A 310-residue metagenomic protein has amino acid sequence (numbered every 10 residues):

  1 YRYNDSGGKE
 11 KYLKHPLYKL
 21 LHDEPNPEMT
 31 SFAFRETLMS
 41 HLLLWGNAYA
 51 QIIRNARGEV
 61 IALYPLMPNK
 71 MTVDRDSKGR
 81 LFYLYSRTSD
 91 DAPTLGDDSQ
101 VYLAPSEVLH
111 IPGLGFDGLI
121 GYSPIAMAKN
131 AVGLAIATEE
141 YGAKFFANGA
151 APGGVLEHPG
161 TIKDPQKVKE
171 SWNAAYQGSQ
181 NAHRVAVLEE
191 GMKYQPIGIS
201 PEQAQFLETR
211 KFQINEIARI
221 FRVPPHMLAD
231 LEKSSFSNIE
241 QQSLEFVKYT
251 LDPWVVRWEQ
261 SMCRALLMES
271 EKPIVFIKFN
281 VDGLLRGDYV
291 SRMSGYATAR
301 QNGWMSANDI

Functional and structural regions predicted by a protein language model:
Y1-R219, V223-H226, D230, F236 (+1 more regions): Structured, contiguous alpha/beta core segments that scaffold functional sites
S171-A175, E216, I220, Y249-R257 (+1 more regions): Generic, well-ordered alpha-helical scaffold segments in large soluble proteins
E189, L231-E232, F279-G283, R300 (+1 more regions): Active-site proximal loops enriched in glycine and acidic residues that flank catalytic Cys/His/Asp and coordinate
I239-E240: Small-residue-rich helix-loop
L244: Electropositive nucleic-acid-contacting surfaces
P253, R264, M268, G295-Q301: Short basic/hydrophobic patches in alpha-helices and adjacent helix-turn junctions that form amphipathic surface motifs
W258, M262-R292: Generic long, charged, amphipathic alpha-helical segments
R286-I310: Charged substrate- and nucleic-acid-binding regions of tRNA-handling and nucleotidyl-transfer enzymes, centered on
